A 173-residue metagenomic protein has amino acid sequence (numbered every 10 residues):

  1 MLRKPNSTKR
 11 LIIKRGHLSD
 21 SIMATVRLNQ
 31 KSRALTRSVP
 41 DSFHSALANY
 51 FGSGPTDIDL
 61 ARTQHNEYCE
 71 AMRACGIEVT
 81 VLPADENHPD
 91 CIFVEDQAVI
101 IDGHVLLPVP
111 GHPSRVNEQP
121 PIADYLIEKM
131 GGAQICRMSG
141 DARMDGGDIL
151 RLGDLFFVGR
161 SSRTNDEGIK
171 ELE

Functional and structural regions predicted by a protein language model:
R3-T8: Extreme N-terminal basic, low-complexity initiation segments that serve as generic localization/processing leaders
I13, I22-E173: The feature marks the mature, well-folded catalytic cores of soluble enzymes
